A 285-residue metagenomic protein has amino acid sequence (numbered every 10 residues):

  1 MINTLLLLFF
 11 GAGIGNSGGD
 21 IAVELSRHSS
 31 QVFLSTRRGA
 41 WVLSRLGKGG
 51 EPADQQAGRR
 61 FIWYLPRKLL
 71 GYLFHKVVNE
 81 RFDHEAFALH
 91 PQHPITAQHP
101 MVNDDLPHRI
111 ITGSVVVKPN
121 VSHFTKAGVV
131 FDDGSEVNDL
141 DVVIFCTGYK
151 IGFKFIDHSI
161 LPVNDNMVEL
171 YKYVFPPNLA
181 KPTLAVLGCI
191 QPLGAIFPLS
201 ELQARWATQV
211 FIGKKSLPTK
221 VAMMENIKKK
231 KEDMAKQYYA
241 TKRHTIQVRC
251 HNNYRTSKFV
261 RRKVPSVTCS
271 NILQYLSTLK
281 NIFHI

Functional and structural regions predicted by a protein language model:
M1-E51, R59-M223, A235-I285: Flavin (primarily FAD) cofactor-binding/catalytic cores of flavoenzymes
